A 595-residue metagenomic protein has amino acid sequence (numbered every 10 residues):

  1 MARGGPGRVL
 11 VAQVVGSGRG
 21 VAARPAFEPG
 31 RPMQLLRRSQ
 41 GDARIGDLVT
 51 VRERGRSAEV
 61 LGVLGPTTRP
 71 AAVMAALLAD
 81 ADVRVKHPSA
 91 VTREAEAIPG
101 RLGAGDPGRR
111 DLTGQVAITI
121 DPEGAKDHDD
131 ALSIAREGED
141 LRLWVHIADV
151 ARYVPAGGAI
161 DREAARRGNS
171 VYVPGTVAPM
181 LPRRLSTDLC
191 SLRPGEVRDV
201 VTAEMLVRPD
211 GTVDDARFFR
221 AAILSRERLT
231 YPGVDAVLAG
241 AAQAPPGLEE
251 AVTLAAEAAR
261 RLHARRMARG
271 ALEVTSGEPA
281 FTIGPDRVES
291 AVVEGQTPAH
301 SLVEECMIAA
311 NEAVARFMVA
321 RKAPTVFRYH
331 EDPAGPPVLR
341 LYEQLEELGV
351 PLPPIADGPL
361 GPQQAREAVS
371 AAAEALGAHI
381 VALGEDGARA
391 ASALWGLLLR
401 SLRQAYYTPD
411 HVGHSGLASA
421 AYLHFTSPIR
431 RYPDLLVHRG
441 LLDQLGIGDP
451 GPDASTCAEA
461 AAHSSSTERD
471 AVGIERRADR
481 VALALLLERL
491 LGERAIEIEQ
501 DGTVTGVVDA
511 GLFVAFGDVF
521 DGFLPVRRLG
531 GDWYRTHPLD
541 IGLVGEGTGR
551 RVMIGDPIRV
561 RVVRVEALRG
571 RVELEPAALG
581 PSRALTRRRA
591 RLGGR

Functional and structural regions predicted by a protein language model:
M1-D130, S170-Y172, R226-D235, A584-R595: Terminal, basic amphipathic appendages of nucleotide-handling enzymes
A12-V14, G502, V560: Short, surface-exposed loop motifs enriched in S/T, G, D/E and P with embedded aromatic residues
R37-V51, E493-E499, Y534-V560: Short nucleic-acid-contacting surface segments enriched for D/E, G, S/T with interspersed K/R
A72, R571-L574: Intrinsically disordered, low-complexity regions enriched in proline, serine, glycine and charged residues
A90-Y534, D540, G555, V565-V572 (+1 more regions): Electropositive polyanion-binding surfaces
A578-S582: Short amphipathic alpha-helical linker/capping segments at the junctions of internal repeats and modular domains
